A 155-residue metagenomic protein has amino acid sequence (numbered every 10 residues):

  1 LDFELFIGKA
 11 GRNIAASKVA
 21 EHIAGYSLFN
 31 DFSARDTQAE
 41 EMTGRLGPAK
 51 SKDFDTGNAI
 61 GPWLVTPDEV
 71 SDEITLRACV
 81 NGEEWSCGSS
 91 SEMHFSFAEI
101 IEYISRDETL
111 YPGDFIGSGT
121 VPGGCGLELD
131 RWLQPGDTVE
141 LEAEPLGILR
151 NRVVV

Functional and structural regions predicted by a protein language model:
L1-K9, S27-F32, D36, P62-L64 (+1 more regions): Short, structured patches in soluble enzyme cores that scaffold and shape functional sites
D2, E21-A24, D55: Sequence-level motif detector for i,i+2 pairs with an aromatic at +2
K9, K18, K50-K52: Context-gated lysine
R12-I14, E69-V70: Short helix-loop capping/hinge motifs at secondary-structure junctions, enriched in acidic/polar residues
I14-Y26: N-terminal accessory regions of nucleic-acid-interacting proteins
R35-V155: Catalytic-pocket segment enriched in acidic/His residues
